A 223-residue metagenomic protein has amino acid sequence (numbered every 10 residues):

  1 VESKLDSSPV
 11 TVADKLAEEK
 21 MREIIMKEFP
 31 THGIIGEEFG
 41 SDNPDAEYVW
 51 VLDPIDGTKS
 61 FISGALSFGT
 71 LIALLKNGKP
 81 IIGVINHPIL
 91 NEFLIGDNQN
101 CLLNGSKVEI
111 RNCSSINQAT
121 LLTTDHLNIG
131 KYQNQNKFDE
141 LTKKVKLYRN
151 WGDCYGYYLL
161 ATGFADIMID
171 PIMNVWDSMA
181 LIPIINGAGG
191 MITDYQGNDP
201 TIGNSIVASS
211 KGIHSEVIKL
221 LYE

Functional and structural regions predicted by a protein language model:
V1-I55, D199, G212, E216-E223: N-terminal subdomain of lithium-sensitive/metallo-dependent phosphomonoesterases centered on the IMPase/IPPase/PAP
D14, F61-G64, R149: Short glycine/threonine-rich catalytic loop with a Thr-x-Gly-x-Asp
D14, I25, T58, H87 (+5 more regions): Residue-level signal for inorganic ion chemistry
K15, E38, P54-G57, P88 (+4 more regions): Generic detector of well-ordered alpha-helical packing
P44-Q99: DPxDG-like acidic metal-binding loop motif
N77, N104-G105: Short strand-turn-strand beta-turns centered on an Asx-Gly dipeptide
E109-E223: An extended, acidic
